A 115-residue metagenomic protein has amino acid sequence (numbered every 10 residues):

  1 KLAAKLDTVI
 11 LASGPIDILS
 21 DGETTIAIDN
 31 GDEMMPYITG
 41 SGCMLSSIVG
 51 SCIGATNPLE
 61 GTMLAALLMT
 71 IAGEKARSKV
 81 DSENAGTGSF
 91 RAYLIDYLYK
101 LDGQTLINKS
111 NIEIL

Functional and structural regions predicted by a protein language model:
K1-P36: Conserved phosphate-donor
L2-A3, P58-G73, L94-I95: Short, well-structured alpha-helical segments that form the helix of a local strand-helix-strand
E23-T24, N57, V80: Short, glycine- and charge-enriched coil/turn segments that flank and shape catalytic ligand pockets
G31-T39, V80-N84: A short glycine/serine-rich beta->alpha loop
T39-L67: Short, small-residue alpha-helix embedded
I71-L115: Charged C-terminal helix
